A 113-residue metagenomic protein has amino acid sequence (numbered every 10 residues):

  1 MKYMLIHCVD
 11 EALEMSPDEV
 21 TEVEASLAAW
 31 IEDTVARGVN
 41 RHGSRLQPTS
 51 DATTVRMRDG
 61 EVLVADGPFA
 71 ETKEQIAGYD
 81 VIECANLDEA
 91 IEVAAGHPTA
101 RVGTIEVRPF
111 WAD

Functional and structural regions predicted by a protein language model:
M1-D113: Conserved, structured core segments of small domains
